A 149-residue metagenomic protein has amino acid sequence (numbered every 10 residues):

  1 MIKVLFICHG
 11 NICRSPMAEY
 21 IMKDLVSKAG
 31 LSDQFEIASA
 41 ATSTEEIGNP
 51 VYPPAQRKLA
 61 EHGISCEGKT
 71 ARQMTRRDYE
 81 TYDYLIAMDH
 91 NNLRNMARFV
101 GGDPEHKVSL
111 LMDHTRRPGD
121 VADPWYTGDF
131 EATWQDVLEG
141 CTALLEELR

Functional and structural regions predicted by a protein language model:
M1-T81, E146-R149: Conserved active-site segments centered on acidic
S15, D89-H90: Helix N-cap/beta->alpha junction signal
Y84, H90-R149: Phosphate-binding/catalytic loops
